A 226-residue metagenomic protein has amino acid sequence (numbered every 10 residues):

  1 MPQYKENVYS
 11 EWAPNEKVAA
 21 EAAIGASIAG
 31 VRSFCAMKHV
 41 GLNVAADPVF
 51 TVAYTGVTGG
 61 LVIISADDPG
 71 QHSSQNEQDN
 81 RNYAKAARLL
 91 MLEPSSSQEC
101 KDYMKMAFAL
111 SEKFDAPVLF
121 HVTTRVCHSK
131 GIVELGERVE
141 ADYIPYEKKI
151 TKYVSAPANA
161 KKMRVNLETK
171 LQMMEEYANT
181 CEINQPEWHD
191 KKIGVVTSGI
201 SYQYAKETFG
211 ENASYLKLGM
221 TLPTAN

Functional and structural regions predicted by a protein language model:
M1-S97, R125, E182, W188-K192 (+1 more regions): Thiamine diphosphate
P94-N226: Flexible, low-complexity linker and terminal segments
